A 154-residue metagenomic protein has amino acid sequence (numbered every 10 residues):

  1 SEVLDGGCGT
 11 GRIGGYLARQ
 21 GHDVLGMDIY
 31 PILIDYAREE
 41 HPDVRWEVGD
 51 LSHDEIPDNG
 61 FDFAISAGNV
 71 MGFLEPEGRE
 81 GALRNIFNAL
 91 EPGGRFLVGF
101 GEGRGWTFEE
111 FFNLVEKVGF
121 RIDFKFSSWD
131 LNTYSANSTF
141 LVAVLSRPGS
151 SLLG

Functional and structural regions predicted by a protein language model:
S1-G7: Conserved class I S-adenosyl-L-methionine
T10-H53: Class I SAM-dependent methyltransferase SAM/SAH-binding core
S52-F63: A short acidic, Gly/Pro-enriched loop at the edge of an enzyme's catalytic core that lines a small-molecule cofactor
D62-E77: A short SAM/SAH-binding and catalytic strip from SAM-dependent methyltransferases
E80-P92: A short glycine-rich, Lys/Arg-flanked "PGG" loop and its adjoining helix->strand segment in the class I
G93-F100: Conserved beta-strand signature within the Rossmann-like core of class I S-adenosyl-L-methionine
R121-L131: Conserved S-adenosyl-L-methionine
S135-G154: Core SAM-dependent methyltransferase catalytic element
